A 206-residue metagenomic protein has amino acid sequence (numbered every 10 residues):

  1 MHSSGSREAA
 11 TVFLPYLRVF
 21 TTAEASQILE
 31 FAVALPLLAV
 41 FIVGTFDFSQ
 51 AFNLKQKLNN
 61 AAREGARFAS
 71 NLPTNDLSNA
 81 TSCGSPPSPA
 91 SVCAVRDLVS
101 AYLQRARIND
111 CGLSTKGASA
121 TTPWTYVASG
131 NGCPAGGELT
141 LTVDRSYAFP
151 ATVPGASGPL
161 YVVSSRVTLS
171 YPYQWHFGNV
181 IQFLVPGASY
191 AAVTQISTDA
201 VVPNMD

Functional and structural regions predicted by a protein language model:
M1-E24: N-terminal leader/signal peptides at the extreme start of proteins
H2-A9, N60-D206: Short, conserved structural patches
A23-S26, A39, C93, T194: Alpha-helical membrane and juxtamembrane elements of multi-pass inner-membrane transport and channel proteins
Q27-P73: Aliphatic-rich helix starts adjacent to a transmembrane/signal segment
